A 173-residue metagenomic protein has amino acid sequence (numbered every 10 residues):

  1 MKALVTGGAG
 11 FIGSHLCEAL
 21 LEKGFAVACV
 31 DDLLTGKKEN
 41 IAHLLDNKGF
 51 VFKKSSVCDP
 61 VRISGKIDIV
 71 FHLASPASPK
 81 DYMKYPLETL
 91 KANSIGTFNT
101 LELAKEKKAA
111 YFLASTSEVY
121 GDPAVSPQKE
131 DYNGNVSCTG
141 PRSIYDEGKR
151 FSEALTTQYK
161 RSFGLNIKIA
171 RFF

Functional and structural regions predicted by a protein language model:
M1-F173: N-terminal Rossmann-like NAD(P)+-binding domain of SDR-like oxidoreductases, especially those catalyzing
